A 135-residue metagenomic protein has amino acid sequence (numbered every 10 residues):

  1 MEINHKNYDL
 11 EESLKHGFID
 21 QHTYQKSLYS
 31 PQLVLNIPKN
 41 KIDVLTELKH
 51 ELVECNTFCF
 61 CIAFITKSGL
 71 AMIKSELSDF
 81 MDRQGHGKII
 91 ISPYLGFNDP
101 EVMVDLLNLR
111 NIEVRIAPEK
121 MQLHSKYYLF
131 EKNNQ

Functional and structural regions predicted by a protein language model:
M1-Q135: PLD/PLD-like phosphodiesterase catalytic module centered on the HKD motif
